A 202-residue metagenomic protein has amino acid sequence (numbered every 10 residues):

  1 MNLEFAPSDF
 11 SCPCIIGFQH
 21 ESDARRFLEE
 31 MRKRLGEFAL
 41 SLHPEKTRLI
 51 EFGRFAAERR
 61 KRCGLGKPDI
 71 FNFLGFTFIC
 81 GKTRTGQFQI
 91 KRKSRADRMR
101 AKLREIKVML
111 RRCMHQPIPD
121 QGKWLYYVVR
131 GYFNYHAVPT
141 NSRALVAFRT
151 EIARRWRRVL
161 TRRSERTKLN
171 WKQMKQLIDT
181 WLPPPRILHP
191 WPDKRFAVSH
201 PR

Functional and structural regions predicted by a protein language model:
M1-R202: Non-catalytic terminal/accessory segments
